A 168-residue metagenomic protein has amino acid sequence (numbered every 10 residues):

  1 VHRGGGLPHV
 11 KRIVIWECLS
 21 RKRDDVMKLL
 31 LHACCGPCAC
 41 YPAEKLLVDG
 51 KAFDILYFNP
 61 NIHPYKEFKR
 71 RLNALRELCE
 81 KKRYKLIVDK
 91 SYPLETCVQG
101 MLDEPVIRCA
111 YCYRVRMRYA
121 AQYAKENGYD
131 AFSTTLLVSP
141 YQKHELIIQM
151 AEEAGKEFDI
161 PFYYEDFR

Functional and structural regions predicted by a protein language model:
V1-H2, M27: Accessible peptide chain termini
H9, D24-D25: Acidic/polar hotspots within intrinsically disordered regions
M27-R168: Nucleotide-activated chemistry modules centered on ATP-dependent adenylation/adenylyltransferase
